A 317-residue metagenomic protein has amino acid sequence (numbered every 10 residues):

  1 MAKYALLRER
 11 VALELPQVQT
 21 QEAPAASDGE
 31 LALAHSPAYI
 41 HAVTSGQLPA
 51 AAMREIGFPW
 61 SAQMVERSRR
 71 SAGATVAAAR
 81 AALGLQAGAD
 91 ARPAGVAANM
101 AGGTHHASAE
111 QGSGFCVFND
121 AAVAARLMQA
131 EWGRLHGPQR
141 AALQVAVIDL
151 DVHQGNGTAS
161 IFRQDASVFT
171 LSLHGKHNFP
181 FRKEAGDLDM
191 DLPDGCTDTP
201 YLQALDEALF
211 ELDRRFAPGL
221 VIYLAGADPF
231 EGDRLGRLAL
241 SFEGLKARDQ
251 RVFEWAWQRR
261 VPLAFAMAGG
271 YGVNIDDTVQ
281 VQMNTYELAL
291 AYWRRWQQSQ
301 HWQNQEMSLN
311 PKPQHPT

Functional and structural regions predicted by a protein language model:
M1-A26: N-terminal low-complexity, Ser/Thr- and acidic-residue-enriched intrinsically disordered segments
Y4, I40, A72-T75: A general structural signal for well-ordered alpha-helical segments in protein cores
V18-D28, A264-V273: Acidic carboxylate-rich catalytic motifs and surrounding loops in phosphoryl-/glycosyl-chemistry enzymes
Q21, A32, N99: Short, conserved beta-strand segments within well-ordered enzyme catalytic domains that often line or immediately flank
A26-L48: Charged, often glycine-rich, active-site loop that binds/positions anionic groups
A50-T317: A general "terminal functional-core" signal
